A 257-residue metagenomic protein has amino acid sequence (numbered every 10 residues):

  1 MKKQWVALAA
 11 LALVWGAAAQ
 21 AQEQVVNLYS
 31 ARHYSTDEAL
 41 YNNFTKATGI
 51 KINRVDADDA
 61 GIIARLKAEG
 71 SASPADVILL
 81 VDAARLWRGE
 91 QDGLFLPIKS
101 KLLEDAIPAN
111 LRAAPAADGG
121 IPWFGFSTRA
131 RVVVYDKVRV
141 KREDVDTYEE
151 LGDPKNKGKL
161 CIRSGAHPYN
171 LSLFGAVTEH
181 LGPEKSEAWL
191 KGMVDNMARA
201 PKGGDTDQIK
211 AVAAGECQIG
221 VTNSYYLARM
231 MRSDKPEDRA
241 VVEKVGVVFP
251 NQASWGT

Functional and structural regions predicted by a protein language model:
A7-G16: Bacterial N-terminal signal peptides
Q22-R88: Early extracytoplasmic/lumenal segment of secretory-pathway proteins
I50, E69-I78, L94, N156-G158 (+1 more regions): Alpha-to-beta junction loops
S73-I78, L96-V133, E149: A structural signal for short loop-to-beta-strand junctions that line the ligand-binding cleft of periplasmic/secreted
L86-L94, A116-D146, F174-G175, G256-T257: Periplasmic solute-binding protein
L96-A106, W123, E149-G152, P236-W255: Short beta-strand->loop
E149-P168, A176-T178: Short loop->beta-strand "edge-of-pocket" segments that line small-molecule binding or catalytic clefts across diverse
G165, Y169-S172, A176-F249: Ligand-binding pocket segment of bilobal, Venus flytrap-like solute-binding proteins
